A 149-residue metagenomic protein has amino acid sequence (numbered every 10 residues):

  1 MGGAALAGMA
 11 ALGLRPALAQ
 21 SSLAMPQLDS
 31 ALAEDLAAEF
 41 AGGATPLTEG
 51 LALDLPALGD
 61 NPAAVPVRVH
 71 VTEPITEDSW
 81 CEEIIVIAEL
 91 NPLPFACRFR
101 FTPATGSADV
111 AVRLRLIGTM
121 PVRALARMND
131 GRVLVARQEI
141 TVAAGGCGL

Functional and structural regions predicted by a protein language model:
M1-A19: N-terminal export signals
Q20-P62, P94-F95, F99-R100: Transition segment at domain starts
D54, P66-P74: Short edge beta-strand/loop segments characteristic of extracellular beta-sandwich folds
P92-R115: An anionic, turn-rich surface loop/hairpin at beta-sheet edges that serves as a generic interaction/coordination patch
I117-P121: Extracellular Ig-like/FN3 beta-sandwich strand-entry sites
N129-V135: Short acidic/polar inter-strand loop motif in beta-rich domains
E139-G145: Short beta-strand edge segments in extracellular beta-sheet folds
